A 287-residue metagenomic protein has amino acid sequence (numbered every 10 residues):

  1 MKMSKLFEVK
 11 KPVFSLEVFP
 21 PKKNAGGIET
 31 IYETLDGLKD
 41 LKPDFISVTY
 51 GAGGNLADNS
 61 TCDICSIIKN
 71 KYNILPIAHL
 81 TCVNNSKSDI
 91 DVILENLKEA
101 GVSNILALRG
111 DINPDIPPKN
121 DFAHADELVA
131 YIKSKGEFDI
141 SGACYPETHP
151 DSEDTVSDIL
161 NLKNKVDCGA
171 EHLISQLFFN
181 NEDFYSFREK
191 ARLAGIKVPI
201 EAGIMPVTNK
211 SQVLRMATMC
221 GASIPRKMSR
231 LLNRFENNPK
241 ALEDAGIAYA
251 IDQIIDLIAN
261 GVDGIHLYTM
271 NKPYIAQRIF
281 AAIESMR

Functional and structural regions predicted by a protein language model:
M1-L16, S229-R230, E284-R287: N-terminal amphipathic alpha-helix/helix-capping segment at the start of soluble metabolic enzymes
M3-S4, I28-G37, L41, G54-Y72: Glycine-rich, positively charged N-terminal anion/phosphate-binding segment
V13-T30, P76-S88, S141-S157, R234-A248: Active-site mouth loops of central-metabolism enzymes
E17, I46, L97, K165 (+3 more regions): Conserved, mostly hydrophobic/aromatic
V18-P21, T49-G53, H79-N85, G110-I112 (+5 more regions): Active-site beta-loop-alpha junctions enriched in small/polar residues
K23, P43-I64, G110-N120, E171-F184 (+1 more regions): Glycine-rich, proline-tolerant flexible connector loops at the mouths of alpha/beta enzymes
A25, N120, H124-Y145, G195-I247 (+2 more regions): Active-site pocket-lining/capping segments in soluble small-molecule metabolic enzymes
L128, F184, R188, P273-R287: C-terminal helical cap(s) of enzyme catalytic domains, especially alpha/beta-barrels
